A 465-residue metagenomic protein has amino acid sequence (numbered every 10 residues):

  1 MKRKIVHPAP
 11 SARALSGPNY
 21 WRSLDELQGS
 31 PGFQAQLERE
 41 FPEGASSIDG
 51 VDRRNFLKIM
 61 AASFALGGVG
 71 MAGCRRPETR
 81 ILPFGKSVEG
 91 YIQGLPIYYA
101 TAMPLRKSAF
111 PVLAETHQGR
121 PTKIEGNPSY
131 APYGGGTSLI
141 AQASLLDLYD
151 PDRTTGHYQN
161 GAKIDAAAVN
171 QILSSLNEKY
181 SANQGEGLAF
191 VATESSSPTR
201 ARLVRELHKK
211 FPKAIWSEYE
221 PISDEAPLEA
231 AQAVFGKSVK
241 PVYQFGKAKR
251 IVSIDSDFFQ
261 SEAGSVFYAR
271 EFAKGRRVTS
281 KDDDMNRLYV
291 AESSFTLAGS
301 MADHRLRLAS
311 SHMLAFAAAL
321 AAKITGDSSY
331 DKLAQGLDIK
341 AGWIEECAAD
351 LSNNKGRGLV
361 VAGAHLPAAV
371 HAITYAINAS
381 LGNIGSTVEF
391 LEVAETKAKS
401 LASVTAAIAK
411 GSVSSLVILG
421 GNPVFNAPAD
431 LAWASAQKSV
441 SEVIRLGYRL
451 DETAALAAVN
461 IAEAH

Functional and structural regions predicted by a protein language model:
M1-I339, E345: N-terminal export/assembly segments and adjacent metallocofactor-ligating motifs of anaerobic energy-metabolism
W21, R205, A214, S253-S256 (+4 more regions): A cross-kingdom feature strongest in bacterial/archaeal respiratory oxidoreductases
Y180-A189, N354-L359, S412-S415, S439: Short, surface-exposed connector motifs at secondary-structure boundaries
V191-S195, D255-S256, A362-L366, I418-N422: Structural motif
R202-H208, T374, N378, A432: Short, aromatic/basic amphipathic alpha-helical patches
H208-S217, N378-V388, K438-V443: Structural alpha-beta junctions
K240-V242, A348, T405, A434: Short hydrophobic/charged patches on amphipathic alpha-helices used for structural packing and interfaces
H304-A409: Active-site phosphate/pyrophosphate-binding segments
